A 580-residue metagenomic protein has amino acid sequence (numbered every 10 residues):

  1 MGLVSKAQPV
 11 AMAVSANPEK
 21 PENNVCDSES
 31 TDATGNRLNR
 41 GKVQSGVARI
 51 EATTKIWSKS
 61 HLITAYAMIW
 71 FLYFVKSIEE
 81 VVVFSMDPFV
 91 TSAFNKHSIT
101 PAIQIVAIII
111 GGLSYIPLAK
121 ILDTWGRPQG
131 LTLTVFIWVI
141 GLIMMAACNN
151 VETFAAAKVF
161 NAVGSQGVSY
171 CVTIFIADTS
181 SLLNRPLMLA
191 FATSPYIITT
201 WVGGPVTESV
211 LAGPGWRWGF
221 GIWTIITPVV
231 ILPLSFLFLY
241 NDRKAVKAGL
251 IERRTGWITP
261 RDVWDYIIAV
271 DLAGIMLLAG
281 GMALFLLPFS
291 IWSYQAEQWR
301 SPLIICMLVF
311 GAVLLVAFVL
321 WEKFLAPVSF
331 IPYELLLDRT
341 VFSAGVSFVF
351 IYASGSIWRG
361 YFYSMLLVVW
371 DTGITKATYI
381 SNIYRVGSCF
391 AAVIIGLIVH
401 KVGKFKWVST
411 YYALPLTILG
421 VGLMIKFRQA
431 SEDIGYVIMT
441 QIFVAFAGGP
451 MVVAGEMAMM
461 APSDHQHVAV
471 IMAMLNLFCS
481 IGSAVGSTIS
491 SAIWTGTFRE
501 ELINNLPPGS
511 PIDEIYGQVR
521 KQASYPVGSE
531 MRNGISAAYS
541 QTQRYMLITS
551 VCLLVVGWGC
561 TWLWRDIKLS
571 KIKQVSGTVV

Functional and structural regions predicted by a protein language model:
M1-V83, S92: Cytosolic juxtamembrane N-terminal segment immediately preceding the first transmembrane helix of multi-pass
G2-D32, N36, K521-V580: Transmembrane-helix exit segments and adjacent C-terminal regions of multi-pass membrane proteins
A48, S58-L118, V168-S169, T173 (+2 more regions): Extracytoplasmic
M68-W70, I78, V83-M86, P101-A107 (+2 more regions): Transmembrane core module of solute transporters
L113-R127, L211, A391-V408: Helix-to-loop junctions at the C-terminal end of transmembrane segments in multipass secondary transporters
P117-A273: Helix-loop-helix hairpins in multi-pass membrane proteins, especially solute transporters
P195, T199-L211, I434-E514, Y545 (+2 more regions): Small-residue-rich alpha-helical segments with characteristic i,i+4
R217-A344: Hydrophobic transmembrane-helix bundles of small-molecule transporters
